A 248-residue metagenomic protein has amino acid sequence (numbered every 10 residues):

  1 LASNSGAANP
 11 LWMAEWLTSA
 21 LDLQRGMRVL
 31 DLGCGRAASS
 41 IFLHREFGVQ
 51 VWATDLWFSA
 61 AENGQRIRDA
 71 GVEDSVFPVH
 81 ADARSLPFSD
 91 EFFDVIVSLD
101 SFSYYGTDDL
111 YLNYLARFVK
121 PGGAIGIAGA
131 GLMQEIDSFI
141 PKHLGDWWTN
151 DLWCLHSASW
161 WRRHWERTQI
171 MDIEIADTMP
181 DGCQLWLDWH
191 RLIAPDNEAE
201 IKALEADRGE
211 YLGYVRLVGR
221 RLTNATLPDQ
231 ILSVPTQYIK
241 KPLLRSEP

Functional and structural regions predicted by a protein language model:
A8-R25: Conserved alpha-helix/loop element of class I SAM-dependent methyltransferases that forms part of the SAM/SAH-binding
L30, R36-S85: Class I SAM-dependent methyltransferase SAM/SAH-binding core
R84-V95: A short acidic, Gly/Pro-enriched loop at the edge of an enzyme's catalytic core that lines a small-molecule cofactor
V95-T107: A short SAM/SAH-binding and catalytic strip from SAM-dependent methyltransferases
D109-A124: A short glycine-rich, Lys/Arg-flanked "PGG" loop and its adjoining helix->strand segment in the class I
A130-L152: Short, glycine-/aromatic-enriched active-site segment of Class I SAM-dependent methyltransferases
W153-Q169: Short alpha-helix
E174-P248: Conserved Class I S-adenosyl-L-methionine
